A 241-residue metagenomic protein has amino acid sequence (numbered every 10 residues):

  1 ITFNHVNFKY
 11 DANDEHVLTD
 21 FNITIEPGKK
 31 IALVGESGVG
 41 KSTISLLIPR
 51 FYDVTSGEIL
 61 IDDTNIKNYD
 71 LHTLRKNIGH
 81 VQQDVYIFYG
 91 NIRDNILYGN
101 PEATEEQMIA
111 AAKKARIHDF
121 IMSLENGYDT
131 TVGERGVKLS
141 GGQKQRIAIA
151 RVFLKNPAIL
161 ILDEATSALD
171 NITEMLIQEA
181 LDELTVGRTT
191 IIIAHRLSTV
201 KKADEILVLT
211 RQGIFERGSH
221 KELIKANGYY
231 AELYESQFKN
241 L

Functional and structural regions predicted by a protein language model:
I1-L241: ABC-type nucleotide-binding domain
